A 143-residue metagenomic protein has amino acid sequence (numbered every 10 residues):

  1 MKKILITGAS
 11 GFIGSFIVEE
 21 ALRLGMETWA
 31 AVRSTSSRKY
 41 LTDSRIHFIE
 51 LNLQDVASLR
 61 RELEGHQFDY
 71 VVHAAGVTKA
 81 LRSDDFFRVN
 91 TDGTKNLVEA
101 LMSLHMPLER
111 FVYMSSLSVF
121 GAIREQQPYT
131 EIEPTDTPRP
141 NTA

Functional and structural regions predicted by a protein language model:
I4-L24: N-terminal Rossmann NAD(P)H-binding glycine-rich loop of SDR-like oxidoreductase domains
T7, A31, V71-A75, F111-L117: SDR active-site strand-loop-helix element
E19-R23, R61-E64, K95, E99-S103: Short, well-ordered alpha-helices that flank and scaffold nucleotide-derived cofactor binding pockets
E27-W29: Short beta-strand element of Class I
A31-S36, L53: N-terminal Rossmann-fold cofactor-binding loop
S37-S44: Short loop/helix-cap segments at secondary-structure boundaries that form the rim of catalytic
H47, L51-D92, G121-A122: NAD(P)H-binding glycine-rich loop region in Rossmannoid oxidoreductase-like domains and their noncatalytic homologs
K95-P140: Conserved Rossmann-fold NAD(P)-dependent oxidoreductase catalytic core, especially the SDR/UDP-sugar
